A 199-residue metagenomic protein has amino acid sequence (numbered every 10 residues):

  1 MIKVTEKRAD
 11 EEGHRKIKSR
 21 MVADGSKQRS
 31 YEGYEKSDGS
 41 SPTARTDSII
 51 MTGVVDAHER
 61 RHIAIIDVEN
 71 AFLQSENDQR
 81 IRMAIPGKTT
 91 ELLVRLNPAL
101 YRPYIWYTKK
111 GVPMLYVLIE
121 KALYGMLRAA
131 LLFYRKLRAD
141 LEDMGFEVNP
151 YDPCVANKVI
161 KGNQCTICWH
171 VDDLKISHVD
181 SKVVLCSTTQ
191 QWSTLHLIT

Functional and structural regions predicted by a protein language model:
M1-T199: Long, low-complexity, charge-biased intrinsically disordered regions
